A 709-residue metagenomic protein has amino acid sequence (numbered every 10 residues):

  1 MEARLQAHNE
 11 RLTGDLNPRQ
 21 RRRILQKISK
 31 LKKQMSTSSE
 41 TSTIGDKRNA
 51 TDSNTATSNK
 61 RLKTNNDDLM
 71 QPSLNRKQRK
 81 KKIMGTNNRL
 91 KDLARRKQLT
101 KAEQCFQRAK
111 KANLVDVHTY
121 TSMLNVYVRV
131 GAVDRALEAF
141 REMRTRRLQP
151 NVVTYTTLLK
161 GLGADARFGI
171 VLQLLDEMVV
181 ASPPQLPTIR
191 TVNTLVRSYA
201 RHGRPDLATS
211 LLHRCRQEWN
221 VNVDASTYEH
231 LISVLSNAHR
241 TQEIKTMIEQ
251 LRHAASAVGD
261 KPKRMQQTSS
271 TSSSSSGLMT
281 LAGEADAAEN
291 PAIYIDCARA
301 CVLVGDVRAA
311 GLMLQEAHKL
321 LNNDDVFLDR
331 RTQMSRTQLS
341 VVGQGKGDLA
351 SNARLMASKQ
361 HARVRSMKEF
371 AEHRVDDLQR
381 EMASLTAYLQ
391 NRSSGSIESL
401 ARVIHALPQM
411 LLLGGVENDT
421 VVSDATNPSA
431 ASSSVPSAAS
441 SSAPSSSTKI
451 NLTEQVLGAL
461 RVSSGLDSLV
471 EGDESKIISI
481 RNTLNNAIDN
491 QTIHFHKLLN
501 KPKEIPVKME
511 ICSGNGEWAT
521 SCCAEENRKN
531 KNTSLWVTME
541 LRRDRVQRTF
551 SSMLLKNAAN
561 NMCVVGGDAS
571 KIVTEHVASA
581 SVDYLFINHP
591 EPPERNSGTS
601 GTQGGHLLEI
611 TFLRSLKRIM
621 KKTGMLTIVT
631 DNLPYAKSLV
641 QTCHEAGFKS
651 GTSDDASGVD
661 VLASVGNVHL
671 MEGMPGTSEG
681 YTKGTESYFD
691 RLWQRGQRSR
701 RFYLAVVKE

Functional and structural regions predicted by a protein language model:
K82, T86-N87, K91, A102 (+18 more regions): Pentatricopeptide repeat
N87-R96, E103-A109, L124-M143, T156-A166 (+9 more regions): The core hydrophobic/aromatic register in alpha-helical repeat solenoids, strongest for pentatricopeptide repeats
R89, M123, Y127, L158 (+11 more regions): Hydrophobic anchor position in alpha-helical repeat solenoids
A112-N113, R147, S182-P184, W219-N220 (+1 more regions): Inter-helix linker motif
G395-S396, R402-D419, S447-M509, N515-E525: S-adenosyl-L-methionine
P506-K571: SAM cofactor-binding core of SAM-dependent methyltransferases, primarily the Rossmann-like beta-alpha-beta module
H606-K622: A short glycine-rich, Lys/Arg-flanked "PGG" loop and its adjoining helix->strand segment in the class I
L639-Q641, E645-E709: Class I S-adenosyl-L-methionine
